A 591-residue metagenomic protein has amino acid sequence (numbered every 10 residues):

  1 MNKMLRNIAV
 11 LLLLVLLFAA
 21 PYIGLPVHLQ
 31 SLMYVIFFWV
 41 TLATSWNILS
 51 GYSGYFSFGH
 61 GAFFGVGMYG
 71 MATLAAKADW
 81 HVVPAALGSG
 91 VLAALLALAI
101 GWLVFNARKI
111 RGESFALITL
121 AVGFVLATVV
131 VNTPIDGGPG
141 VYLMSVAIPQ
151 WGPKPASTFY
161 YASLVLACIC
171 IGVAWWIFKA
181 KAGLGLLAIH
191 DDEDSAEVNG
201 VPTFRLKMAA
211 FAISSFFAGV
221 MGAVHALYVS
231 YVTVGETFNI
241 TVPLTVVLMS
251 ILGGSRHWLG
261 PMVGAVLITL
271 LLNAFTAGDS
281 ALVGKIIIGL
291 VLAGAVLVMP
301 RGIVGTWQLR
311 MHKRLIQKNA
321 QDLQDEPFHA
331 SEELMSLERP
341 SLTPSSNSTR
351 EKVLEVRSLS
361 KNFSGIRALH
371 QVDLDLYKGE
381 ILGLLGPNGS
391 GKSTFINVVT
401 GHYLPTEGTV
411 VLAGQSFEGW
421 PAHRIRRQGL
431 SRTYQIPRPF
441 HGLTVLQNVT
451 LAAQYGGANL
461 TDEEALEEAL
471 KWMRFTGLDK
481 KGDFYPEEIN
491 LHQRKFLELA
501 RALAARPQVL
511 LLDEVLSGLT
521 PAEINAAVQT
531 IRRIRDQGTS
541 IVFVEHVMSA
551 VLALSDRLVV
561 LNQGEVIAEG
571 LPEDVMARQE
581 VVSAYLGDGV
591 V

Functional and structural regions predicted by a protein language model:
M1-H329: Transmembrane alpha-helices and adjacent helix-loop boundaries
L385-P387: The feature captures the beta-strand-to-loop junction immediately N-terminal to the Walker
T400: Helix-to-loop junction immediately C-terminal to a conserved catalytic motif
E418-G419, W472-L491: Conserved ABC nucleotide-binding domain
E463-K481, Q529-R532: Conserved ABC ATPase "signature" region
R506: Conserved catalytic motifs of ABC-family nucleotide-binding domains
